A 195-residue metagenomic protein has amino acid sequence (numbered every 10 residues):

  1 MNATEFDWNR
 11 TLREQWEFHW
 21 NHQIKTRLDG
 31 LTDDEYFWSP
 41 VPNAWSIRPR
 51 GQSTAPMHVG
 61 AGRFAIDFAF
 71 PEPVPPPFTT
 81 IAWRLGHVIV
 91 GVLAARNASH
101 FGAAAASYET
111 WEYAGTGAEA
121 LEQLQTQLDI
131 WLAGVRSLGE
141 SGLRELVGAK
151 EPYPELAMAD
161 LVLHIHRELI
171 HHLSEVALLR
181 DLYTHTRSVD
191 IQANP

Functional and structural regions predicted by a protein language model:
M1-T110, K150-P195: Short, contiguous alpha-helical
W111-R144, D160-I170: Acidic/histidine-rich alpha-helical segments that form the ligand environment of transition-metal centers
